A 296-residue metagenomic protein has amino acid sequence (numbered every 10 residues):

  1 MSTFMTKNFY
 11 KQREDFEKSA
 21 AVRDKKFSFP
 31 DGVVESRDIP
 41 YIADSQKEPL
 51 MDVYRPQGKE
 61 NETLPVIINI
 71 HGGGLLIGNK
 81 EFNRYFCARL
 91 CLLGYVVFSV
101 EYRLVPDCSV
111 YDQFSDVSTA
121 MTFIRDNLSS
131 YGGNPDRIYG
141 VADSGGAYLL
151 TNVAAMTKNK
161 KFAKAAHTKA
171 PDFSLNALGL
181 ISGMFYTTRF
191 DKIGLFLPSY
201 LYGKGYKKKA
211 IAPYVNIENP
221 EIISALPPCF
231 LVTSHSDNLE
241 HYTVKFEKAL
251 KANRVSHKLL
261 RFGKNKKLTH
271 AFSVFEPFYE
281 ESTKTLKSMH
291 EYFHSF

Functional and structural regions predicted by a protein language model:
M1-F296: Alpha/beta-hydrolase superfamily serine-hydrolase fold, recognizing
